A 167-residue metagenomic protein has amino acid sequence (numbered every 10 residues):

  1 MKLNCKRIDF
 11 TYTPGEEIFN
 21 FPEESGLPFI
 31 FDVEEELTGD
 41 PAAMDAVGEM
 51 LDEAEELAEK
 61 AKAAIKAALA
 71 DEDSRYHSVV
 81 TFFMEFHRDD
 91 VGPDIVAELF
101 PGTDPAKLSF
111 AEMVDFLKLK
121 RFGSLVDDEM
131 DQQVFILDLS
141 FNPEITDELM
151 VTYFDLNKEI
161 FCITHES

Functional and structural regions predicted by a protein language model:
M1-G102: Long, contiguous N-terminal structural blocks used for assembly/anchoring
M1-I18, A111-S167: Acidic, proline/glycine-rich low-complexity IDRs
V80-M130: Compact soluble domain cores
